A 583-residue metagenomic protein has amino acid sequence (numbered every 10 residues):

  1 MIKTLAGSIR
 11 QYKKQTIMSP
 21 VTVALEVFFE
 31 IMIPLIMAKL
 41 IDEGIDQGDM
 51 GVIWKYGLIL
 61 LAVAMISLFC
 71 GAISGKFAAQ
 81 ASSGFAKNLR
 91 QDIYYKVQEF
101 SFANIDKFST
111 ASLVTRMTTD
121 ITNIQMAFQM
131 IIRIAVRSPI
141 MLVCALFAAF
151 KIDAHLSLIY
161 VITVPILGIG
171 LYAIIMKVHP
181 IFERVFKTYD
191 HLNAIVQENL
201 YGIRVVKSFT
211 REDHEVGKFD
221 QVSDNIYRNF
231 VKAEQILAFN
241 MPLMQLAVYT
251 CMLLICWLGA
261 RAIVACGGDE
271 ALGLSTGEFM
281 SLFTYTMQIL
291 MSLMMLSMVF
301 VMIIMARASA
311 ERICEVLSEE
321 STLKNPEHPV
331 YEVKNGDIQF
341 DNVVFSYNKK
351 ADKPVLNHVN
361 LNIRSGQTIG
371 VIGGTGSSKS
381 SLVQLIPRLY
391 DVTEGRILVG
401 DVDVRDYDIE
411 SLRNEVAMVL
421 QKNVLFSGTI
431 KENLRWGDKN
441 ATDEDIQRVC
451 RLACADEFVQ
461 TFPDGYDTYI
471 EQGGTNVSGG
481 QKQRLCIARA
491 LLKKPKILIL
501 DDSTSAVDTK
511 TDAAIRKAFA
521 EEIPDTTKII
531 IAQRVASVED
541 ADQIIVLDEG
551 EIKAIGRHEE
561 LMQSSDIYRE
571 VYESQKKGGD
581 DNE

Functional and structural regions predicted by a protein language model:
M1-K13, L113: A short amphipathic helical element positioned immediately N-terminal to and/or at the very start of a transmembrane
R10, T16-I73, F77, F150-H155 (+1 more regions): Transmembrane helix-loop-helix hairpins at lipid-water interfaces of multipass membrane proteins, especially the type-1
Q11-K13, E99-A103, T119-I132, V136 (+6 more regions): An intracellular "coupling" helix at the cytosolic face of ABC transporter transmembrane type-1 domains
P20, A24-M32, M65-A72, I124-A127 (+7 more regions): Hydrophobic alpha-helical transmembrane bundles that constitute the permease/transmembrane domains of multi-pass
I33, M37, S74, A78 (+7 more regions): Hydrophobic/aromatic residues in alpha-helical transmembrane segments
Q47, S83, Q91-T115, T119-I121 (+5 more regions): Short intracellular "coupling" helices and adjacent cytoplasmic loop segments at the cytosolic face of multi-pass
D49-I53, A148-T163, L171, K232-E311 (+1 more regions): Helix-loop-helix
Y331-E583: ABC-type nucleotide-binding domain
